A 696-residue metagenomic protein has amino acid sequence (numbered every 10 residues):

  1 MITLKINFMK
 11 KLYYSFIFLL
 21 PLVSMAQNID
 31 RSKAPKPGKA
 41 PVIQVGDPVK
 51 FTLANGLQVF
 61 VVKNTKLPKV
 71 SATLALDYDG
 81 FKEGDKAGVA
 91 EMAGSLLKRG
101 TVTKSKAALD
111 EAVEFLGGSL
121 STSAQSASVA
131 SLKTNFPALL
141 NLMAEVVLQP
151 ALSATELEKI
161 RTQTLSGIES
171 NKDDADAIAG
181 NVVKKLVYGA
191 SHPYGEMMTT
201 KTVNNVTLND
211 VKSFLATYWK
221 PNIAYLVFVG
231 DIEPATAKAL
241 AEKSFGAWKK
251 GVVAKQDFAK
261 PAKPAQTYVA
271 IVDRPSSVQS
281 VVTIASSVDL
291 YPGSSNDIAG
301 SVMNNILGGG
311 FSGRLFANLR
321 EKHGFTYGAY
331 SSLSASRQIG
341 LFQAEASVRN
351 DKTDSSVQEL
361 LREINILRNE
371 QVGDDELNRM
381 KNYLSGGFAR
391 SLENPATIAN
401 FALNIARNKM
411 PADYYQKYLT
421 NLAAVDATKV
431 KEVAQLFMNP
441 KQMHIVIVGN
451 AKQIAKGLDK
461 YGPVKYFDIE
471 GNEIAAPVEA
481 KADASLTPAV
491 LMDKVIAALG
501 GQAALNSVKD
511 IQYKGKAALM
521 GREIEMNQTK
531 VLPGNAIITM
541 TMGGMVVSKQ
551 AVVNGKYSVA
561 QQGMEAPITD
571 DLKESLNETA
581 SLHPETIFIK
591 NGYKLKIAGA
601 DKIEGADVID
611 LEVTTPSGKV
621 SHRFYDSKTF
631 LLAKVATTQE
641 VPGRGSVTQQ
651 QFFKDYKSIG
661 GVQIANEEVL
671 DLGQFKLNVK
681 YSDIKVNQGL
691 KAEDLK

Functional and structural regions predicted by a protein language model:
Q27-S32, N171-K220, A241, Y330 (+4 more regions): Scaffold signal of the M16-like zinc-metallopeptidase fold and its non-catalytic homologs
N28-G38, Y225-L290, G449, A455-V478: An aromatic/glycine/proline-enriched structural segment found at the starts of mature extracellular/organellar domains
S71-K133, Y194-M197, G309-F325: M16/MPP (pitrilysin/insulinase) zinc-metallopeptidase core fold and M16-derived inactive scaffolds
G100-T103, A130-R161, Y291, Y330 (+2 more regions): M16/insulysin-pitrilysin zinc metalloprotease superfamily fold
T202, D483-V490, A497, V553-V620 (+4 more regions): Flexible, processing/modification-adjacent segments and terminal tails in exported/periplasmic/extracellular proteins
P234, A606-L695: Gly/Pro-enriched, hydrophobic low-complexity segments that function as extracytoplasmic propeptides/linkers
T283-A285, L307-V348: A structural supersecondary motif
V490-D493, A497-M564, N591-G599: N-terminal mature ectodomain segment of secretory-pathway/periplasmic proteins
